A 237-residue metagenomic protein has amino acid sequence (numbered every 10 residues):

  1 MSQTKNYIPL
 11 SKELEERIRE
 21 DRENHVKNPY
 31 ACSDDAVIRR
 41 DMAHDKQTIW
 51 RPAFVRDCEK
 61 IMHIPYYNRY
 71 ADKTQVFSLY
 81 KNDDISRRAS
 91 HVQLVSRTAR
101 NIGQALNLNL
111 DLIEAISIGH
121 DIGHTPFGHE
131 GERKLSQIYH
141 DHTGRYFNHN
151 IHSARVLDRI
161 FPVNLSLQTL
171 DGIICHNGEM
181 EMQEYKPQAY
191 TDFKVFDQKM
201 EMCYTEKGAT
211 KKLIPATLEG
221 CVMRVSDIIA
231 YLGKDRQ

Functional and structural regions predicted by a protein language model:
S2, N6-K46, H63-N68, R97 (+3 more regions): Sequence-structural signature of the catalytic-core scaffold of metal-dependent phosphohydrolases that act on
Q47-K73: Conserved oxyanion/phosphate-binding beta-strand-loop segments in alpha/beta enzyme cores
W50, D84-V92, G123-H124, H142-Y146: Short secondary-structure transition/capping motifs
T74-N82: Short glycine/proline-rich turn/loop motifs
K81-L112, E206-T210: Alpha-helical phosphate/pyrophosphate-handling elements in metalloenzyme active cores
A115-I116: Active-site alpha-helix of zinc metalloproteases
